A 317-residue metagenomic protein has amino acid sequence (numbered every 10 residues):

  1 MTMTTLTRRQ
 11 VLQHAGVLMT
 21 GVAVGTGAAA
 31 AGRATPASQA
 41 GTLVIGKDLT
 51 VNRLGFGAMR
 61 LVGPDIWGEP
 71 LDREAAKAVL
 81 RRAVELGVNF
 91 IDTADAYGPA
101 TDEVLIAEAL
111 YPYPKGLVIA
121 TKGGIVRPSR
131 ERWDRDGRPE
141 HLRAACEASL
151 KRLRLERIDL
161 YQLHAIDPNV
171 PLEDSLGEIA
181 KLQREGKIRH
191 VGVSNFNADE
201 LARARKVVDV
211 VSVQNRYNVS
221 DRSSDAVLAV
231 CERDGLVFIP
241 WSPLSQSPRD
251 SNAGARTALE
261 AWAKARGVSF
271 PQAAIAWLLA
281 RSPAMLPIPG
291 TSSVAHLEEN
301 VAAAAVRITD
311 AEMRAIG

Functional and structural regions predicted by a protein language model:
T2-L117: N-terminal binding-site loop/beta-alpha segment at the start of enzyme catalytic domains that lines or forms
A37, I166-G317: Beta/alpha (TIM)-barrel catalytic core signal, keyed to glycine-rich beta->alpha loops juxtaposed to Asp/Glu that bind
G55, F90-D92, D159-Q162, G192 (+2 more regions): Conserved beta-strand positions in the central sheet of alpha/beta enzyme cores
G57, V118-K122, I239-S242: Non-cysteine beta-strand/loop elements that form the S-adenosyl-L-methionine
V62-I66, V126-R132, R249, H296-E299: A short acidic, helix-capping loop that chelates divalent metal ions and anchors anionic groups
P70-R82, R138-K151: Short, acidic/polar
P112-G137, H164: Structural motif corresponding to the early beta-alpha repeats
H141-Q162, L182-E185: CE4/NodB-like, metal-dependent polysaccharide N-deacetylase domain that modifies extracellular/periplasmic N-acetylated
